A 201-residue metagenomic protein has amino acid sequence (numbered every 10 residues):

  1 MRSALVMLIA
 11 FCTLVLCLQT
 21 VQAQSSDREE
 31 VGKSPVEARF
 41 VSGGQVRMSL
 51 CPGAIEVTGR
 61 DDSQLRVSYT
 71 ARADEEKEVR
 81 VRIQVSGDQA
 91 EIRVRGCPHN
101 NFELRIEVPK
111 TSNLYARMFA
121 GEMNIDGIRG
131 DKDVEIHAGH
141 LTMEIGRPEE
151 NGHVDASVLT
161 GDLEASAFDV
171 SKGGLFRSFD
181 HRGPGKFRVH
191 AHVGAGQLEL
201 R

Functional and structural regions predicted by a protein language model:
M1-S3: N-terminal secretory signal peptides that target proteins for export/translocation
L5-T58, D62-Q64, R72-E75, C97-E107 (+1 more regions): Short acidic/polar N-terminal linker immediately downstream of export determinants
Q24-V41, Q89, R95-C97, D126-I136 (+1 more regions): Short, surface-exposed interaction patches in beta-rich subdomains that mediate adhesion/assembly near membranes
P35-E37, A54-G59, R80-R82, E103-E107 (+3 more regions): Short, T/G/N/S-enriched strand-turn elements that build extracellular solenoid repeat scaffolds
Q45, A54, Q64-R66, E78-R80 (+4 more regions): Exposed beta-strand and adjacent loop surfaces of beta-rich binding modules that mediate intermolecular recognition
V46-S49, A116, V134, A156: Active-site alpha-helical segments that house and flank conserved acidic catalytic motifs for diphosphate chemistry
M48, V81-I83, A191: A structural signal for short hydrophobic beta-strand segments in well-ordered beta-sheet cores
L50-P52, G59-S63, Y69-A73, G96-P98 (+7 more regions): A mature extracytoplasmic/lumenal domain signature
